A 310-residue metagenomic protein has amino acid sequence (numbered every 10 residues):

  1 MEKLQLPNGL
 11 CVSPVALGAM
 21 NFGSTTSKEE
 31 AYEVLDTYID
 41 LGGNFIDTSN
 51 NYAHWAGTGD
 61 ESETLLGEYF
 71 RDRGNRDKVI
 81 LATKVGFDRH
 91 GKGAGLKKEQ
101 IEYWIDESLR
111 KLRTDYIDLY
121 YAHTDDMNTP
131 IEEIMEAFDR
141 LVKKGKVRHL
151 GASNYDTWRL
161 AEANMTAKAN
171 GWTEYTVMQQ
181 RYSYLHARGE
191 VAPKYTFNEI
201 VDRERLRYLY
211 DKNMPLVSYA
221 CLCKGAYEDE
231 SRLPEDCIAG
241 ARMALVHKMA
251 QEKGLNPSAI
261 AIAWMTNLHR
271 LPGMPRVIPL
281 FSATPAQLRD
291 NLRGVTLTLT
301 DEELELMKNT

Functional and structural regions predicted by a protein language model:
M1-D77, K143, C221: N-terminal binding-site loop/beta-alpha segment at the start of enzyme catalytic domains that lines or forms
L6-T25, V79-K92, Y116, Y121 (+1 more regions): N-terminal small/glycine-rich loop or linker at the start of catalytic domains across soluble metabolic enzymes
P7-N8, I39-D40, G67-I80, L109-R113 (+3 more regions): Acidic (Asp/Glu)-rich catalytic clusters
L17, T48, T83, L119-A122 (+4 more regions): Conserved beta-strand positions
G23-E29, S49-S62, D88-G91, D125-P130 (+2 more regions): Acidic-and-aromatic substrate-binding clefts and catalytic sites of carbohydrate-active enzymes
T26-Y38, L96-L112, A161-M165: Short, acidic/polar
L109-P130: Active-site groove signature of glycoside hydrolases
T129-T310: Beta/alpha (TIM)-barrel catalytic core signal, keyed to glycine-rich beta->alpha loops juxtaposed to Asp/Glu that bind
